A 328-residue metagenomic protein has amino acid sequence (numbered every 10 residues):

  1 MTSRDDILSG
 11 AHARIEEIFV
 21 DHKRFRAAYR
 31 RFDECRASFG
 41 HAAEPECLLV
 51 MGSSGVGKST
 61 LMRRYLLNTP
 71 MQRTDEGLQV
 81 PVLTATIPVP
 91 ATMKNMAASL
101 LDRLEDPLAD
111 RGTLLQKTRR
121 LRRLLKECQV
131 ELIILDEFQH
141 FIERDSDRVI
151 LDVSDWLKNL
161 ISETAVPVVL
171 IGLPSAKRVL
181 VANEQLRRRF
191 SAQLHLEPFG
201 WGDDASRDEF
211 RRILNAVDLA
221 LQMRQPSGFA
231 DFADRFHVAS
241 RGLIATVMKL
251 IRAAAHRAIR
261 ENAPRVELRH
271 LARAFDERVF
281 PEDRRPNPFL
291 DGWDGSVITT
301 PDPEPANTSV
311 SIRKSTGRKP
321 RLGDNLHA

Functional and structural regions predicted by a protein language model:
M1-K23: Charged, amphipathic alpha-helical linker segments immediately N-terminal to NTP-binding catalytic cores
T2-I7, G55, D203-D204, R212 (+1 more regions): C-terminal alpha-helical "lid" subdomain
R4-G10, Y29, T92-M96, P107-W156 (+4 more regions): Mid-core helix/loop region of P-loop NTP-binding domains shared across ATPases and GTPases
Y29-H41: Pre-Walker A adenine-sensing motif
E44-R63: Walker A/P-loop nucleotide-binding motif
L67-L78, D106-P107: Post-Walker A helix-loop "phosphate-sensing" segment adjacent to the P-loop in P-loop NTPases
V80-A91: A short hydrophobic beta-strand->loop->alpha-helix junction that borders the nucleotide-binding pocket of P-loop NTPases
I142, V153-D231: The catalytic "switch" region of P-loop NTPases
